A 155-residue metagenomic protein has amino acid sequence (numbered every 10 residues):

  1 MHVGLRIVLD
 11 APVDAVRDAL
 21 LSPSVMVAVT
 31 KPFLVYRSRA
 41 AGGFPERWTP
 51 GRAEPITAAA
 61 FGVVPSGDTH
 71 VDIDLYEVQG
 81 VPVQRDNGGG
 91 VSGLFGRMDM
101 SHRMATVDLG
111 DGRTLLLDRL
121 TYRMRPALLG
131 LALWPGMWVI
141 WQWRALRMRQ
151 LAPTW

Functional and structural regions predicted by a protein language model:
M1-T49: Hydrophobic ligand-binding cavity/cleft-lining segments
H2-G4, P65-V71, R97-R103: Short, surface-exposed coil-to-beta transition loops
D10-D14, D74-V81, A105-L115: A short, structured loop/turn motif at beta-sheet edges
S38-S92: Glycine-rich portal/gate segments that line the openings of hydrophobic small-molecule binding cavities
R85-V139: Beta-strand/loop substructures that line and gate deep hydrophobic ligand-binding cavities in soluble
V139-R147: A non-catalytic, amphipathic alpha-helix used as a structural packing/dimerization or gating element in enzyme scaffolds
A152-P153: Short, linear, compositionally biased motifs with a strong N-terminal bias
